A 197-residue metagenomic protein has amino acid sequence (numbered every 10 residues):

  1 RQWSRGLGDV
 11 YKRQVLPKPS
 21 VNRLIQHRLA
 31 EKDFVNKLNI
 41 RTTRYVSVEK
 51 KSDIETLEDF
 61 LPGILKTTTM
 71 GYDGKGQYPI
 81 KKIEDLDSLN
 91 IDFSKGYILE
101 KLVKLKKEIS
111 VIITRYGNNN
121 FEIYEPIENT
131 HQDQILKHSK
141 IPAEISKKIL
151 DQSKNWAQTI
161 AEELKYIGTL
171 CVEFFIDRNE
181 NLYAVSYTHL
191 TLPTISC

Functional and structural regions predicted by a protein language model:
R1-Y11, H189-C197: Single conserved hydrophobic/aromatic residue that forms the stacking wall/gate of nucleotide- or nucleobase-binding
R5-D59, M70-G71: Conserved N-proximal alpha/beta basic substrate-recognition cap immediately N-terminal to, or forming the N-lobe
V15-L16, T43, I64, I98-E100 (+1 more regions): Structural detector of well-ordered beta-strand residues that form the stable sheet scaffold of enzyme domains
V35-I40, K66-G74, H131-I141: Acidic/polar active-site rim loop that often engages polyanionic ligands
I54, A157, T188: Aromatic/hydrophobic pocket-lining residues that form π-stacking "cages" and hydrophobic walls in ligand
I80-D177: Internal nucleotide-binding/catalytic subdomain
E180-Y187: A short beta-strand motif that forms the metal-chelation/ATP-contact edge of phosphoryl-transfer active sites
